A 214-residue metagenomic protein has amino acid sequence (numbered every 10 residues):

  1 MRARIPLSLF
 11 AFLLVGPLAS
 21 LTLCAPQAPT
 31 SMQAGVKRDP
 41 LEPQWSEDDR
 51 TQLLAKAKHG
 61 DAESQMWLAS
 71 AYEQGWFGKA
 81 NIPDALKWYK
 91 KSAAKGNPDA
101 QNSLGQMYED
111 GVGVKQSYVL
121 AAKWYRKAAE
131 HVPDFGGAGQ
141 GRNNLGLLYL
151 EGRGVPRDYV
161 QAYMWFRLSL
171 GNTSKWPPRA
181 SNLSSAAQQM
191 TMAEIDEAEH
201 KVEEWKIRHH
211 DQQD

Functional and structural regions predicted by a protein language model:
S8-S20: Bacterial N-terminal signal peptides
L23-W67: N-terminal leader/linker segments that initiate helical-solenoid repeat arrays
G35, W67-Q74, G78, S103-D110 (+4 more regions): Hydrophobic face of amphipathic alpha-helices that form TPR/SEL1-like repeat modules and related alpha-solenoid
K58-D61, Q74-W76, N81, A94-P98 (+7 more regions): Short helix-capping/linker turns of helical repeat alpha-solenoids
W176-D214: Terminal, low-structured helical/coil segments at or just beyond the last alpha-helical repeat
